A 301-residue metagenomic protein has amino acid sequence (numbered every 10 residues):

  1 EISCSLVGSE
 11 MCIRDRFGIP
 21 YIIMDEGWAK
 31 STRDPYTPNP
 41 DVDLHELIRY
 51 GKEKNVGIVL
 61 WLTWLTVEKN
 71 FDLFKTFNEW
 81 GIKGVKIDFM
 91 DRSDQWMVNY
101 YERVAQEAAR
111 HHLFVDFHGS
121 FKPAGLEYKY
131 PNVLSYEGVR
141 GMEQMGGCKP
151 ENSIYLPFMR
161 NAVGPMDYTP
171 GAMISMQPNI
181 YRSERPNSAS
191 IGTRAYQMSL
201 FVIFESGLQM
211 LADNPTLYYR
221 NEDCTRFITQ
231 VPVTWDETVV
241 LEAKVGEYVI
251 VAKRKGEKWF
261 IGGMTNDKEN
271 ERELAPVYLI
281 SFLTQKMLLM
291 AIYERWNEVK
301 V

Functional and structural regions predicted by a protein language model:
E1-G8: Single conserved hydrophobic/aromatic residue that forms the stacking wall/gate of nucleotide- or nucleobase-binding
S9-D25, F77-W80: Catalytic domains of carbohydrate-active enzymes, especially glycoside hydrolases
M11-C12, T238, Y248-A252: Active-site loops and adjacent core secondary-structure elements that bind or stabilize anionic groups
R14, D88, V115, I203 (+1 more regions): Conserved, mostly hydrophobic/aromatic
D25-I191: Aromatic- and carboxylate-enriched substrate-binding clefts and catalytic-loop regions of carbohydrate-active enzymes
A195, S199-L241: Catalytic cores of secreted or luminal carbohydrate-active enzymes
V245-F282: Carbohydrate-binding surface patches
